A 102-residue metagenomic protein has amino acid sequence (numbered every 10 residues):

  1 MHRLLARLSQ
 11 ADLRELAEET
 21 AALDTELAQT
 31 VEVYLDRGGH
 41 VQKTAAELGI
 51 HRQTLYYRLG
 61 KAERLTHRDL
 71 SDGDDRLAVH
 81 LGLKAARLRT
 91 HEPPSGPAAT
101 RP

Functional and structural regions predicted by a protein language model:
M1-P102: Cytosolic nucleotide-utilizing catalytic cores of signal-transduction proteins
